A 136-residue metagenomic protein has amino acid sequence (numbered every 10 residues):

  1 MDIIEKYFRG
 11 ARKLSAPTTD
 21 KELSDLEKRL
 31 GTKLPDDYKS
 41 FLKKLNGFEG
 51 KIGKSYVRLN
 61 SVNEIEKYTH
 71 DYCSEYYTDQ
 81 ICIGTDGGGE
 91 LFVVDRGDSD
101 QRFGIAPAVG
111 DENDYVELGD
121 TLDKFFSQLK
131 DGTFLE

Functional and structural regions predicted by a protein language model:
M1-V93, G97-D98, T133-E136: A surface-exposed partner-binding patch
E49, N113-D114: Papain-like cysteine protease catalytic domains, especially those used for deubiquitination and ubiquitin-like
S99-Q101, D111: Short, surface-exposed beta-strand-loop junctions and turns on beta-sheet-rich folds
F103-A106: Short aromatic-glycine-(Arg/Gly/Cys) micro-motifs in beta-strand/loop hairpins
D114-D131: Compact, glycine/acidic-enriched structural inserts
